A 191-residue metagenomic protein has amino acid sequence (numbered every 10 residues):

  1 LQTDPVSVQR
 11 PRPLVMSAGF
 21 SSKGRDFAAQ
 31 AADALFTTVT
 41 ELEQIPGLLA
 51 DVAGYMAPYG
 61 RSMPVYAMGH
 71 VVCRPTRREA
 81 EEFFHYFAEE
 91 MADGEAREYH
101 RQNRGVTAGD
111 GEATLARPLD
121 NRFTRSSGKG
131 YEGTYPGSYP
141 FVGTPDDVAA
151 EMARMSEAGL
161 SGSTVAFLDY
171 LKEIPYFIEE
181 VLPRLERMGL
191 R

Functional and structural regions predicted by a protein language model:
L1-V8, T40-E157, L185-R191: An alpha-helical appendage that flanks or caps ligand/catalytic pockets
Q9-P13, F27: Flexible, low-complexity linker/loop segments at domain and module junctions
L14-A18, D33-T38, M63-H70, S163-A166: Hydrophobic faces of well-ordered beta-strands that scaffold small-molecule active sites in alpha/beta enzyme cores
R25-A29, A153: Alpha-helical segments flanking ligand/cofactor-binding loops in enzyme cores
Q30-A31, A158: Structural motif
V39-E43, V165-I178: Glycine-rich, proline-tolerant flexible connector loops at the mouths of alpha/beta enzymes
